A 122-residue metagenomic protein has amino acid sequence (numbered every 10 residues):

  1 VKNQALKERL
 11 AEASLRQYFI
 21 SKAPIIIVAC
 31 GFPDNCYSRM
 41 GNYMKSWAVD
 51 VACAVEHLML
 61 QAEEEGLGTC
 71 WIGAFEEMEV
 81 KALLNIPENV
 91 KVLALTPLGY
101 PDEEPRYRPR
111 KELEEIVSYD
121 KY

Functional and structural regions predicted by a protein language model:
V1-A54: Glycine/small-residue-rich phosphate/adenosyl-binding loop
L15-Q17, P87-V90: Short, hinge-like loop/turn segments at secondary-structure boundaries
S21, N89-V92, R110: A short, structural micro-pattern
A23-I25, G68, L93: Short, surface-exposed beta-edge/turn micro-motifs
I27, N35, N42-L83: Small-aliphatic-rich amphipathic alpha-helix that forms the alpha element of a beta-alpha
C30, G73, L98-G99: Conserved residues at the C-terminal ends of beta-strands
A82-E88, P105-R108: Short proline/glycine-enriched turn/loop segments at secondary-structure junctions
A94-Y122: C-terminal helix-cap and adjacent tail motif
